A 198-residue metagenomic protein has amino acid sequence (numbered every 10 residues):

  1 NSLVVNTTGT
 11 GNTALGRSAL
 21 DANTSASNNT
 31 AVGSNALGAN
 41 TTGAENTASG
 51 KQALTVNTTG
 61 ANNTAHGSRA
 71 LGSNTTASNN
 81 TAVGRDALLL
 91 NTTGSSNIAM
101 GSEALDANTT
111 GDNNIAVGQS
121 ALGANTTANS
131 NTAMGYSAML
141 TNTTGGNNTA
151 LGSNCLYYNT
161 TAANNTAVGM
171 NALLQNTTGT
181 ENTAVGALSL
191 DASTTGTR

Functional and structural regions predicted by a protein language model:
N1-R198: Glycine- and small/polar-enriched repetitive beta-structure motifs of secreted/surface proteins
